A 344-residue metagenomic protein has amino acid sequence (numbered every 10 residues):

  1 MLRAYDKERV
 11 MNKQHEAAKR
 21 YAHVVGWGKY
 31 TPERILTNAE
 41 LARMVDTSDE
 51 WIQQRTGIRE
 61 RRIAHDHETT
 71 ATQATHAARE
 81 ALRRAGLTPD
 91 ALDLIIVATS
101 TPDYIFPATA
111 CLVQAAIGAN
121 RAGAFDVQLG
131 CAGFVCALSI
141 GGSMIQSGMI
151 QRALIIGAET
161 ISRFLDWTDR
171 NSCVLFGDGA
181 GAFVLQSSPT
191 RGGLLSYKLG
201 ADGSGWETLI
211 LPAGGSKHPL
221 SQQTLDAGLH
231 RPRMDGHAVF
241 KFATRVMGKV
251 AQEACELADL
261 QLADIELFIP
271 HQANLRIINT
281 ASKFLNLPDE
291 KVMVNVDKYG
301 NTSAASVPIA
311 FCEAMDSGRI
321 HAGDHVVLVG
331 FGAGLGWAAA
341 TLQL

Functional and structural regions predicted by a protein language model:
Y5, V10-D66, D169-K241, R245 (+3 more regions): Condensing-enzyme catalytic core mediating Claisen C-C bond formation in acyl metabolism
V24-G26, I52, A81, L92-I95 (+8 more regions): Buried hydrophobic positions in well-ordered alpha/beta secondary-structure cores of metabolic enzymes
Y30, A98-D103, L129-A132, G157-S162 (+3 more regions): Acidic, glycine-rich active-site loops and adjacent beta-strand->loop/helix elements that engage anionic groups
W51-T72, T99-A153, K283-F311: Conserved catalytic cysteine-centered active-site region of acyl-thioester-dependent Claisen-condensing enzymes
A77-D93, K249-E266, A314, G318-R319: Phosphate/pyrophosphate-binding loops at sites that engage ATP/ADP/AMP, CoA/4′-phosphopantetheine, polyphosphate
Q146-A180: Flexible, glycine-rich active-site loops centered on histidine and acidic residues that chelate a metal or position
H230, A243-G248, L262-L285: Active-site pocket-lining segment
I309-V329, W337-L344: Catalytic phosphate/nucleotide-handling subdomain of diverse soluble enzymes
